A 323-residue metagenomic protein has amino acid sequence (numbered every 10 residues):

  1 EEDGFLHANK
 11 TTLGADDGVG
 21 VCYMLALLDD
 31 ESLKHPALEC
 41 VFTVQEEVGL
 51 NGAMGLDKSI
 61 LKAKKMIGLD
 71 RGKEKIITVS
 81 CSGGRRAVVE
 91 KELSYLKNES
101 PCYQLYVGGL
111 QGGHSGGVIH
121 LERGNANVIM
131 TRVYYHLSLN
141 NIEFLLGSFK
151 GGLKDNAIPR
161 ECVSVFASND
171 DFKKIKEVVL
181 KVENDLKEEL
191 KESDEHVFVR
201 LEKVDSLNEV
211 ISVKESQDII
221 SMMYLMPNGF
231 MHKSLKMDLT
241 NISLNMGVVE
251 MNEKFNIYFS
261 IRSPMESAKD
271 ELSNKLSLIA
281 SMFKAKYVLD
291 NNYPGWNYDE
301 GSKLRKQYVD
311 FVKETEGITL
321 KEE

Functional and structural regions predicted by a protein language model:
E2-E47, Y103-V107, H114-S138, A167-N169 (+1 more regions): Alpha-helical metal-binding/catalytic segments enriched in His/Glu/Asp
H7-S94, N98, G147, S234-M237 (+1 more regions): Acidic/histidine-rich catalytic neighborhood of metal-dependent amide-processing enzymes
V21-D29, K64, N127-Y135, K176 (+6 more regions): Predominant activation on well-ordered alpha-helical scaffold segments within soluble catalytic domains
D57-A126, E183-K187, K191, S243 (+2 more regions): Metal-dependent peptidase/peptidase-like ectodomains
L96-S100, I119-K150, N169-S243, L276: Acidic-enriched catalytic cores of C-N bond-cleaving enzymes acting on peptides and small amides
G116, K150-P159: A structural signal for small-residue-enriched, beta-sheet-centric alpha/beta enzyme cores and oligomeric scaffold folds
A157-C162, E253-F255: A short, glycine/Asx- and small/polar-enriched loop/turn that sits immediately N-terminal to a beta-strand
R200-N245, E250-N252, R262, E266-E271 (+1 more regions): An extended, acidic, His-containing surface patch that forms the Zn2+-binding/catalytic region of metallohydrolases
